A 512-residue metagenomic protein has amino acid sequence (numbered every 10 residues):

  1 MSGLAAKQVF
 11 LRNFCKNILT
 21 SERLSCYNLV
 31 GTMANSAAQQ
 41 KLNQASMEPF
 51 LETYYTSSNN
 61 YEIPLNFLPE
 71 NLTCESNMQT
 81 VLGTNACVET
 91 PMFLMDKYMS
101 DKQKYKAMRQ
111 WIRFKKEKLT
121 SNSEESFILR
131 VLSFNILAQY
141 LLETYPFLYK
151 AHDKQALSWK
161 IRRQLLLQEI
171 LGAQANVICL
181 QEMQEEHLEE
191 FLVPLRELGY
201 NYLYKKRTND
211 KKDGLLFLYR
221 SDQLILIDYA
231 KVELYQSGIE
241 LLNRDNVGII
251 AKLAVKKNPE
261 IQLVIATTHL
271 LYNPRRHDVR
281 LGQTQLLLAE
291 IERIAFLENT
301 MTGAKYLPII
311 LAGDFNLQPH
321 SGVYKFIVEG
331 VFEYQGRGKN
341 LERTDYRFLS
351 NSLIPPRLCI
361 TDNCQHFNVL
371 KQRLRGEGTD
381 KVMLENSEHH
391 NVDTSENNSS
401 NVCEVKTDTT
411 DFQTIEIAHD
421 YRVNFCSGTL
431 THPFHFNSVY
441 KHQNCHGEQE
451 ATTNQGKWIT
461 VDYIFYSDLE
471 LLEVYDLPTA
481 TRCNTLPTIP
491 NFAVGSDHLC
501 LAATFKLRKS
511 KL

Functional and structural regions predicted by a protein language model:
S2-E197, R207-G214, Q285, N340-L341 (+4 more regions): N-terminal, active-site-proximal structural segment of metallo-dependent hydrolase catalytic domains
Q40-L42, S46-Y55, N59, P64-F67 (+7 more regions): Active site of divalent-metal-dependent phosphoester/diester hydrolases
P91, M95-I128, V177-D278, F348-R357 (+8 more regions): Structured beta-strand-rich core segments of catalytic domains in phosphoester-bond hydrolases
K118-T120, A254-P259, E292-A304, V331-L341: Alpha-helix termini
R130-L137, I161-E189, L218, I250-A251 (+5 more regions): Active-site beta-strand/loop signature of hydrolases that rely on acidic residues for catalysis
E143-Y149, E169-Q174, R196-G199, I261-H269 (+3 more regions): Surface-exposed beta-strand-to-loop junctions that form interaction patches on eukaryotic regulatory domains
F147-Y149, K325-V328: Short secondary-structure boundary/capping segments
L270-A289, H320, I327, V331: Active-site-proximal segments of metal-dependent phosphoesterases and phosphodiesterases across multiple
